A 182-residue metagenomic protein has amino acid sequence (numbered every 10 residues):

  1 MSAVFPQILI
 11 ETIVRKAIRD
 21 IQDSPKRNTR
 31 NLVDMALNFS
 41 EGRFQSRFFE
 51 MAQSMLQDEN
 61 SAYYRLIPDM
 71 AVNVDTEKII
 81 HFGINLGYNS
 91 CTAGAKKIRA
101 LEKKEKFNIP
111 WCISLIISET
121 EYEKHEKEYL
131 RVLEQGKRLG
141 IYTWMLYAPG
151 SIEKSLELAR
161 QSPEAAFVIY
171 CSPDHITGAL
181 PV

Functional and structural regions predicted by a protein language model:
M1-C112: Flexible, acidic/Gly-rich N-terminal and inter-domain linker regions that tether and position cofactor-handling modules
K106, R160-S162: Generic structural signal for beta-strand residues in well-ordered domains
C112-K127, G136-E153, S162-V182: Core AdoMet radical
R131-V132: Short amphipathic alpha-helix
